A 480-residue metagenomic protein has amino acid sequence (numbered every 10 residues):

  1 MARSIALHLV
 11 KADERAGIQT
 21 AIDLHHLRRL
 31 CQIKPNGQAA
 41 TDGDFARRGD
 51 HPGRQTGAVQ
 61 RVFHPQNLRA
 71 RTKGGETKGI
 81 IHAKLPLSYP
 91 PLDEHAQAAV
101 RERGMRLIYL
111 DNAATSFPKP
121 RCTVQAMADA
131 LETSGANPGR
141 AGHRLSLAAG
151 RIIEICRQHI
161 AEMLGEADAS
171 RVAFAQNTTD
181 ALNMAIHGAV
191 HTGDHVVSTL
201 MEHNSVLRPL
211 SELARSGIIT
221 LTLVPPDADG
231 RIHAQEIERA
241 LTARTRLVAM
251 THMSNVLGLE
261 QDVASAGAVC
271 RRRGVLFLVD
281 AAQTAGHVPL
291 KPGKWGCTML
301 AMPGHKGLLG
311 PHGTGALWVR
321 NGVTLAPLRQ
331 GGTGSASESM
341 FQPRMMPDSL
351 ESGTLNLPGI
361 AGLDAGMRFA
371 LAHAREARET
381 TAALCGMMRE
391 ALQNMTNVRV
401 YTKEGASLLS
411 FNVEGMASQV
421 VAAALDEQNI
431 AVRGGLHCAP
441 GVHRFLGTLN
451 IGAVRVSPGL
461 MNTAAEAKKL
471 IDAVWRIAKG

Functional and structural regions predicted by a protein language model:
A2-A6, A12, A16-A21, R28-C31 (+6 more regions): Short linear motifs in low-complexity or flexible loops
S4, L9, G17, A58-R61 (+4 more regions): Detector for intrinsically disordered, low-structure N-terminal pre-sequences
L7, L24-H25, D50, F63 (+5 more regions): Intrinsically disordered, low-complexity cationic segments
H8, G17, Q32, H64 (+2 more regions): Short, flexible coil/linker elements and helix-boundary hinge sites characteristic of intrinsically disordered
K11-A12, A21, A40-D42, R48 (+6 more regions): Intrinsically disordered, low-complexity regulatory regions of eukaryotic regulatory proteins
P86-G480: Pyridoxal 5′-phosphate
